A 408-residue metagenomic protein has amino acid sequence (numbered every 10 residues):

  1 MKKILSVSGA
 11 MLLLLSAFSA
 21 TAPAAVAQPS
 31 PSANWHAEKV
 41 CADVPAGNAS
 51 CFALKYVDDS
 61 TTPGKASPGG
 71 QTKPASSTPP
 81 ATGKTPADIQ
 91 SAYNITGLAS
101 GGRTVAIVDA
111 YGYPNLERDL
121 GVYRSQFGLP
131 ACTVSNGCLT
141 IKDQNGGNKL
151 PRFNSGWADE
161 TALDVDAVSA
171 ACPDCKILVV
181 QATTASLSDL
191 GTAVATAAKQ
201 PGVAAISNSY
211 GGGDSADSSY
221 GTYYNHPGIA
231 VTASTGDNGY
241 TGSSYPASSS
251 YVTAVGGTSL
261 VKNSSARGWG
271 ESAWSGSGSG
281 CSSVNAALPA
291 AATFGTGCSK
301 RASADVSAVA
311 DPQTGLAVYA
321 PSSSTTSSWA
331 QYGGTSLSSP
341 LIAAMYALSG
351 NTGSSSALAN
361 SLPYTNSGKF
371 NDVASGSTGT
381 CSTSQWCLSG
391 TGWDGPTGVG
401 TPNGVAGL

Functional and structural regions predicted by a protein language model:
K3-V7, M11-T183, V203, S209 (+2 more regions): N-terminal zymogen propeptides
A170-A171, V179-L408: Extracellular protease catalytic domains of secreted zymogens
